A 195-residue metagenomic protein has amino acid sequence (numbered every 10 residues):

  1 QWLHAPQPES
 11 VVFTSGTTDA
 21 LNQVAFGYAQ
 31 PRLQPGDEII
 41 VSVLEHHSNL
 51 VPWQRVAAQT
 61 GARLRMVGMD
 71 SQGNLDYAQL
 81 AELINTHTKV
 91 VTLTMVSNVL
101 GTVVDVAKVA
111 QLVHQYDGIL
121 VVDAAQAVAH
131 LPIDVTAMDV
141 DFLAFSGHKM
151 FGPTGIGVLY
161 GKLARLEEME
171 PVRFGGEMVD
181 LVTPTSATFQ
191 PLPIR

Functional and structural regions predicted by a protein language model:
Q1-R195: Pyridoxal 5′-phosphate
